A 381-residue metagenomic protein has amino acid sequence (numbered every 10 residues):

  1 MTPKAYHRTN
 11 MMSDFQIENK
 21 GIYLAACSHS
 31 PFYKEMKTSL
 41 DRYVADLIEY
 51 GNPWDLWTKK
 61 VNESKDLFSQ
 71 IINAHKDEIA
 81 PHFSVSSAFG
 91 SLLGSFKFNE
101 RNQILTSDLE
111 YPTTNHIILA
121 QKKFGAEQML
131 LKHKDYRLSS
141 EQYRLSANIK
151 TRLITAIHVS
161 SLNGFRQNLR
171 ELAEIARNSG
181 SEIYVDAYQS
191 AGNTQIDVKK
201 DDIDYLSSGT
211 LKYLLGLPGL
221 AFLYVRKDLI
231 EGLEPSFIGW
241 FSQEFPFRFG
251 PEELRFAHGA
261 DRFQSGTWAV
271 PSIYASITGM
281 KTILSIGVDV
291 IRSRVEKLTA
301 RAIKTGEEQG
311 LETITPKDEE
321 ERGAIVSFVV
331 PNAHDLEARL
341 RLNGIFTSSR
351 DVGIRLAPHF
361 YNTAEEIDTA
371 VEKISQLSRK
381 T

Functional and structural regions predicted by a protein language model:
M1-T381: Pyridoxal 5′-phosphate
